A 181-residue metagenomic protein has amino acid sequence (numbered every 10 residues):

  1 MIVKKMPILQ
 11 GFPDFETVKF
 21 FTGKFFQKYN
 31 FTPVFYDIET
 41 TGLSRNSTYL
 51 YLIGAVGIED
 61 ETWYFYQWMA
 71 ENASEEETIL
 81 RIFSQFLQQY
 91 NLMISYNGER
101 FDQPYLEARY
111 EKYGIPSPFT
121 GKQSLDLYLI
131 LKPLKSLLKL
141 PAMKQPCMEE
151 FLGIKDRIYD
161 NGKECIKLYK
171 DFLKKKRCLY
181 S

Functional and structural regions predicted by a protein language model:
M1-N30: N-terminal accessory regions of nucleic-acid-interacting proteins
T32-T41: Two-metal-ion RNase H-like nuclease active-site motif
T40, S44-E59, Y64, A70: RNase H-like nuclease fold core
T48-V56, G98-S181: Metal-dependent phosphoesterase core characteristic of DEDDh/y 3'-5' exonuclease domains
Y64-S84: Nucleic-acid-processing active sites and adjacent nucleic-acid-binding tracks, predominantly divalent metal-dependent
